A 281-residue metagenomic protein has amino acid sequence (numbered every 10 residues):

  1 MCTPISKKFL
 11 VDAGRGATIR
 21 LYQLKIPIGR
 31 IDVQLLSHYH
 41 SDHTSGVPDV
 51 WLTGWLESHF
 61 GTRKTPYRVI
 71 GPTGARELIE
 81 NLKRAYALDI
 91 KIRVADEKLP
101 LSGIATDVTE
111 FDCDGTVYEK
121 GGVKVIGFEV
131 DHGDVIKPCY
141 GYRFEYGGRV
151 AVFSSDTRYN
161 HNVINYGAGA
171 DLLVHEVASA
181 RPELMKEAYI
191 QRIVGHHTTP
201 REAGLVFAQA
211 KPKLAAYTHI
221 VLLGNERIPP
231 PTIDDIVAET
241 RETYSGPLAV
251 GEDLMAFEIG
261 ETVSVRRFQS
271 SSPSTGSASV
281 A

Functional and structural regions predicted by a protein language model:
M1-A151, V237-S264, A278-V280: Binuclear metal-dependent hydrolase catalytic cores
A87-L88, Q191-I193, D234, R266-F268: Short, hinge-like loop/turn segments at secondary-structure boundaries
V130, S179-A180, Q269: Short glycine-rich anion-binding loops that position phosphate/pyrophosphate groups of nucleotides and phosphorylated
G141, G148-V150, R158-M255: Cap/insert and terminal regions of metallo-dependent hydrolase folds
L173, V280-A281: Short, solvent-exposed mixed-charge patches
F268-G276: Intrinsically disordered, low-complexity acidic/proline-/asparagine-rich linker or regulatory tail/stalk regions
